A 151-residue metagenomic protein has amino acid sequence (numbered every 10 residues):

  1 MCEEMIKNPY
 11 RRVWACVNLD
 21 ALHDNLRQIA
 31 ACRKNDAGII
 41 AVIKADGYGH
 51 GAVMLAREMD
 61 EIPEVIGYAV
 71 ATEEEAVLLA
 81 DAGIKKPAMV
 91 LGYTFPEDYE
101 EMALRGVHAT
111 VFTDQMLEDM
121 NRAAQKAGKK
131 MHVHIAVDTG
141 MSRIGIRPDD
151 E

Functional and structural regions predicted by a protein language model:
M1-E4, I29: Short, compositionally biased "basic patch" segments
I6-P9, V13-V17, A21, N35-E151: Active-site-proximal beta-alpha core segment in soluble small-molecule metabolic enzymes
L22-N25, I29: Alpha-helical packing segments of well-folded alpha/beta enzyme cores
C32: Conserved PLP-enzyme active-site core in the AAT-like
